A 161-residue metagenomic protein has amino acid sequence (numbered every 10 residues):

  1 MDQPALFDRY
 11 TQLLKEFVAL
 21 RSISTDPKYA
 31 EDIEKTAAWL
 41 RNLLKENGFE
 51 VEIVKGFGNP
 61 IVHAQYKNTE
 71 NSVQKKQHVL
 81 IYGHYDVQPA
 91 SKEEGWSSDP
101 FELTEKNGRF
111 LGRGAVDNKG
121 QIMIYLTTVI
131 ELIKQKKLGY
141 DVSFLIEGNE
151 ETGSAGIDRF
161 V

Functional and structural regions predicted by a protein language model:
M1-E93: N-terminal helical capping/dimerization or prosegment-like subdomains of hydrolases acting on amide or phosphate bonds
A5, E31, K35, G120 (+2 more regions): Conserved active-site and cofactor/substrate-binding residues in soluble primary-metabolism enzymes
Q12, A38, M123-T127, A155: Short, contiguous clusters of charged residues that form electrostatic/catalytic patches at enzyme active sites, used
N71, E150-E151: Short strand->helix junction
K76-I146, T152: Active-site metal-coordination/substrate-binding segment of hydrolases, especially metallo-dependent peptidases
G156-V161: Short, intrinsically disordered, charge-balanced linker/junction segments flanking boundaries in proteins
